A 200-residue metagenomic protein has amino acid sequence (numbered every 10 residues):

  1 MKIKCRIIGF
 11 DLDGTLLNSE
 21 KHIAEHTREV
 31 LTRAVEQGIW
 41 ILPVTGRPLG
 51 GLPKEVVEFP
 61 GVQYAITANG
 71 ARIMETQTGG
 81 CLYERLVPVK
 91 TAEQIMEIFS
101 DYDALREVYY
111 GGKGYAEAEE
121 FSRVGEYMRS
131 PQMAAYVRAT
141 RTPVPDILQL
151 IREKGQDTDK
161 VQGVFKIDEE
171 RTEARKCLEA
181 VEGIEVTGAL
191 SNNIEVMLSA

Functional and structural regions predicted by a protein language model:
M1, K54-V57, E153: Structural motif
K2-C5, P60: Short, small/polar residue-rich loop motifs at catalytic or cofactor-binding pockets
K4-E20, I95: Asp-based phosphoryl-transfer active-site loop
D13, G70, K166: Flexible loop residues that form catalytic and substrate-binding hotspots at small-molecule/glycan-binding clefts
S19, P43-V44, L198: Small/polar loops that bind or transfer phosphate-bearing groups
E25-P131: Active-site phosphate-binding/coordination module
Y109-A200: Conserved acidic, metal-coordinating active-site core of Asp-based, Mg2+-dependent phosphoryl-transfer enzymes
